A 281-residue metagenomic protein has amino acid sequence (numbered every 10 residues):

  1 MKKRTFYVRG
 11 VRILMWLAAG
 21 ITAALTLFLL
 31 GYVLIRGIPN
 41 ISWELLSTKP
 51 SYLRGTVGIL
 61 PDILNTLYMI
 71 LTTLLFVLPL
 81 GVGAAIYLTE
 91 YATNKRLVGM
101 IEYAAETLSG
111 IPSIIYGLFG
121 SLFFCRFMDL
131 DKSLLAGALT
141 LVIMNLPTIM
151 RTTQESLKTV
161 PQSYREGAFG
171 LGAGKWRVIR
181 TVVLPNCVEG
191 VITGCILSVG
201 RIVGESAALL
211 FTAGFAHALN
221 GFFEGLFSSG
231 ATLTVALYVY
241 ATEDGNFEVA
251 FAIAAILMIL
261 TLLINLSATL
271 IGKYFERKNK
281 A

Functional and structural regions predicted by a protein language model:
M1-A19, A268-A281: Transmembrane alpha-helical segments of polytopic membrane transport and secretion proteins
K2-L17, G31-L75, N94, V239-F247: Periplasmic/extracellular loop-to-transmembrane helix junction in inner-membrane transport proteins
P50-V57, L209-M258: Interhelical loop and adjacent transmembrane-helix boundary motif in polytopic membrane transport permeases
T73-A105, L118, A268-Y274: Transmembrane-helix boundary motif in ABC transporter permease subunits
L74, T153, K175-A213: Transmembrane alpha-helices
L88, Q154, K158, I196 (+1 more regions): C-terminal transmembrane helix and the adjacent membrane-cytosol boundary/short C-terminal tail of inner/organellar
E106-M144: Generic hydrophobic transmembrane alpha-helix motif, especially the helices
P112, L171-G172, P185: Glycine/proline-centered hinge or cleavage motifs at structural transition points of membrane proteins
